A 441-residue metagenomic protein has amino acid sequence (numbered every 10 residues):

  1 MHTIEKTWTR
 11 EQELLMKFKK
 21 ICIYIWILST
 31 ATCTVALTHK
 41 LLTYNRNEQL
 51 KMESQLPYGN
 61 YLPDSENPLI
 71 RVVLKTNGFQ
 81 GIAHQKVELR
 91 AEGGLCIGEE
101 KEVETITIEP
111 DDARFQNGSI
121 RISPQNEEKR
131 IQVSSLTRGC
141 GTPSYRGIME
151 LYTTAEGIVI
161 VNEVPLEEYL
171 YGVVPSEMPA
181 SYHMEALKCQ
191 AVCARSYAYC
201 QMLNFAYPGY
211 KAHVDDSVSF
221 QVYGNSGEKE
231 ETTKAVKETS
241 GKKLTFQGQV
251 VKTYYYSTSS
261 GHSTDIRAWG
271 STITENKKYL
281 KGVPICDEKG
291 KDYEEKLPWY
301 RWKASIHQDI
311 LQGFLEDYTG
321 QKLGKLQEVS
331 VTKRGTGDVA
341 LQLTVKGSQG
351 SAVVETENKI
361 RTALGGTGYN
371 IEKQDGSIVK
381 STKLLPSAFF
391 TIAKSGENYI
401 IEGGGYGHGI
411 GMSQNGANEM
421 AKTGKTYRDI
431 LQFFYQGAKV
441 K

Functional and structural regions predicted by a protein language model:
H2-K441: Conserved, single-site charged/polar hotspot
